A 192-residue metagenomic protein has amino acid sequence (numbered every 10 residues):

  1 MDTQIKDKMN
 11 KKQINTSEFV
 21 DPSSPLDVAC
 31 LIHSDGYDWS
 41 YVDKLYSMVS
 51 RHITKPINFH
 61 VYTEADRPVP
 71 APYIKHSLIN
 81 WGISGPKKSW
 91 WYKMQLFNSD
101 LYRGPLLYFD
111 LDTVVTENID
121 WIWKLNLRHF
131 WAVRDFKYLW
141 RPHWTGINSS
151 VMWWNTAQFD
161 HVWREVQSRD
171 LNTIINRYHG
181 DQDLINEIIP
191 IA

Functional and structural regions predicted by a protein language model:
I5-S84, L101-Y102, T156: N-terminal anchoring/stem segment of glycosyltransferases
S24, K55, K93, F109 (+2 more regions): Residues that flank catalytic or metal-binding motifs in active/ligand-binding sites
K44, M48, H52, L96 (+1 more regions): Amphipathic alpha-helical segments that form well-ordered structural scaffolds and often line/cohere around active
F59, F97, D112, M152 (+1 more regions): A residue-level signal for conserved active-site and pocket-lining positions in enzyme catalytic cores
R67-P70, K75-W81, Y92-W144, W154: GT-A fold catalytic core of metal-dependent nucleotide-sugar glycosyltransferases, centered on the diacidic
G82-Y92, G180: A short, glycine-/small-residue-rich helix N-cap motif at loop->alpha-helix starts within glycosyltransferase
N118-D120, P142-H143, I147-S149, V162-Q167: A short secondary-structure junction signal
T156-A192: Catalytic core and acceptor-binding pocket of nucleotide-sugar-dependent glycosyltransferases
